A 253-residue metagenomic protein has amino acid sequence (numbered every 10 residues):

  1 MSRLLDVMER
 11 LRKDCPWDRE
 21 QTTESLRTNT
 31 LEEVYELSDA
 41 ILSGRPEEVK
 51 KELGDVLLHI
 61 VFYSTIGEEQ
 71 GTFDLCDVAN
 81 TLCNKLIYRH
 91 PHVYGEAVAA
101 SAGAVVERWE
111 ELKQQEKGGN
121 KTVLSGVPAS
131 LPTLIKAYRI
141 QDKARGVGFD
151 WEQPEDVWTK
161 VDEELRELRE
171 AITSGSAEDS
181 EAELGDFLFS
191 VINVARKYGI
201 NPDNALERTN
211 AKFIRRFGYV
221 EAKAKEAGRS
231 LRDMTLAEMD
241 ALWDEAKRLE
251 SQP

Functional and structural regions predicted by a protein language model:
M1-L53, L58-L184, L188-P253: Flexible "arm" and connector segments at domain edges
